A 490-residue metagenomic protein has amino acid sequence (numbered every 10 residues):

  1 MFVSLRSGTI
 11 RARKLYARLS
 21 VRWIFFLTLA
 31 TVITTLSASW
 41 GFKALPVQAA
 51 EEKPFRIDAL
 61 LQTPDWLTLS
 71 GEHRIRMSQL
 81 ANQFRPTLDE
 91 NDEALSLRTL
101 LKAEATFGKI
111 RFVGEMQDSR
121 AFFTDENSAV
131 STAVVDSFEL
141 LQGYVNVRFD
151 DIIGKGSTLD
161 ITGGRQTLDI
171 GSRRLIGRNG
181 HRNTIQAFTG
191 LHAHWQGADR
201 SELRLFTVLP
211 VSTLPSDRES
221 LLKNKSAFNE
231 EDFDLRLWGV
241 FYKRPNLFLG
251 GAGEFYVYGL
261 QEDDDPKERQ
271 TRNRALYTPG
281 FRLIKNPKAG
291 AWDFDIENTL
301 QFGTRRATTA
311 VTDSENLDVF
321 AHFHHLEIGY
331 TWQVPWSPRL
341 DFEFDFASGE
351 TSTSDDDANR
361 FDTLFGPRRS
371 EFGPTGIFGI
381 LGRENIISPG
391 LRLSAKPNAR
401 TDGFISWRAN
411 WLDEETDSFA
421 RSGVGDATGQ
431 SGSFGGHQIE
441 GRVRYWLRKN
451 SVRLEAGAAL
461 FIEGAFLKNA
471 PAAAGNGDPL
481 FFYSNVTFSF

Functional and structural regions predicted by a protein language model:
M1-V21: N-terminal secretory signal peptides that target proteins for export/translocation
F2-L5, F26-L29, I33-D92, R98-G108 (+4 more regions): N-terminal periplasmic/intermembrane-space "pro-region" immediately following the signal or transit peptide
R76-L80, F112-E115, S119-F123, Q166-I170 (+7 more regions): Structural signature of outer-membrane beta-barrel domains
Q83-L97, F107-I161, R174-G177, K223-A227 (+5 more regions): Surface-exposed loop and membrane-interface regions of Gram-negative outer-membrane beta-barrel proteins
R148-I161, R178-S354, K396-A399, W407-W411 (+5 more regions): Signature for the C-terminal beta-barrel architecture of outer-membrane proteins
F233-G239, R369-R392, K396: Outer-membrane beta-barrel signature, preferentially recognizing the C-terminal barrel domain of Gram-negative
N359-R383, E414-G429: Flexible internal linker/loop segments at domain or repeat junctions
L447-S489: Predominantly the C-terminal beta-signal and adjacent terminal strand-loop region of outer-membrane beta-barrel
